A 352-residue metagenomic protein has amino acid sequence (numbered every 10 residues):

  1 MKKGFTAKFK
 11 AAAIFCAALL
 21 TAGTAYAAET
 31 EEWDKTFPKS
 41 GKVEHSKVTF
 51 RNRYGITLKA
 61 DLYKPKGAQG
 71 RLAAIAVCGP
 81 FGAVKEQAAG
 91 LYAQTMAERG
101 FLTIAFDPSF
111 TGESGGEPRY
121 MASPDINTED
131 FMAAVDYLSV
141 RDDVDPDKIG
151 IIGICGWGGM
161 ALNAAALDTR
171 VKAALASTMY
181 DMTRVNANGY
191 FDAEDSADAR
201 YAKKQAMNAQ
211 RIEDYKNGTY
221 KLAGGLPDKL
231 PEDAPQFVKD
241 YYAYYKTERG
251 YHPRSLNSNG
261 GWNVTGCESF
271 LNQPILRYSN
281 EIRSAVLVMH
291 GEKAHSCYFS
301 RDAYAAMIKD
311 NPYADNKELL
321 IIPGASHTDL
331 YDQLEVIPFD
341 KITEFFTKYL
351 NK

Functional and structural regions predicted by a protein language model:
E29-G70: N-terminal cap/lid segment of alpha/beta-hydrolase-fold proteins
R71-P80: Short beta-strand element of the alpha/beta-hydrolase
G82-Q94, P108: The serine-hydrolase catalytic nucleophile loop
T95-G115: Conserved alpha/beta-hydrolase
M121-D142: Alpha/beta-hydrolase active-site loop
L162-T247: Alpha/beta-hydrolase-fold enzymes
I282, V288-H290: Short beta-strand/loop motif that positions the catalytic acidic residue of the alpha/beta-hydrolase fold
A325-V336: Catalytic histidine-centered segment of alpha/beta-hydrolase-like enzymes
